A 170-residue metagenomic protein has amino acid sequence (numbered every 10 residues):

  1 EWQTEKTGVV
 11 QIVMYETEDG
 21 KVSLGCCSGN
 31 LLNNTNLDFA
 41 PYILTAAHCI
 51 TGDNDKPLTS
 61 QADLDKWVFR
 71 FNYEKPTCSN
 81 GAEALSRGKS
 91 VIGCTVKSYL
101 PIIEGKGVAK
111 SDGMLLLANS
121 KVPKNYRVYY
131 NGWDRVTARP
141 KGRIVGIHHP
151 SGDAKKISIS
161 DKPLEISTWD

Functional and structural regions predicted by a protein language model:
E1-C26, N30-L31, T35-D170: Serine endopeptidase catalytic core focused on the charge-relay Asp
